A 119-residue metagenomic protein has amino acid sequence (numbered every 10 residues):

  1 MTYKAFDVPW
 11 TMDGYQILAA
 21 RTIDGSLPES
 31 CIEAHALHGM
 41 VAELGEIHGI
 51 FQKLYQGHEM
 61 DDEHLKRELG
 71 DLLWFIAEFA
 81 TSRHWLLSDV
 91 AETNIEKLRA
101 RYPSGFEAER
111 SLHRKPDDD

Functional and structural regions predicted by a protein language model:
M1-D119: Flexible "arm" and connector segments at domain edges
